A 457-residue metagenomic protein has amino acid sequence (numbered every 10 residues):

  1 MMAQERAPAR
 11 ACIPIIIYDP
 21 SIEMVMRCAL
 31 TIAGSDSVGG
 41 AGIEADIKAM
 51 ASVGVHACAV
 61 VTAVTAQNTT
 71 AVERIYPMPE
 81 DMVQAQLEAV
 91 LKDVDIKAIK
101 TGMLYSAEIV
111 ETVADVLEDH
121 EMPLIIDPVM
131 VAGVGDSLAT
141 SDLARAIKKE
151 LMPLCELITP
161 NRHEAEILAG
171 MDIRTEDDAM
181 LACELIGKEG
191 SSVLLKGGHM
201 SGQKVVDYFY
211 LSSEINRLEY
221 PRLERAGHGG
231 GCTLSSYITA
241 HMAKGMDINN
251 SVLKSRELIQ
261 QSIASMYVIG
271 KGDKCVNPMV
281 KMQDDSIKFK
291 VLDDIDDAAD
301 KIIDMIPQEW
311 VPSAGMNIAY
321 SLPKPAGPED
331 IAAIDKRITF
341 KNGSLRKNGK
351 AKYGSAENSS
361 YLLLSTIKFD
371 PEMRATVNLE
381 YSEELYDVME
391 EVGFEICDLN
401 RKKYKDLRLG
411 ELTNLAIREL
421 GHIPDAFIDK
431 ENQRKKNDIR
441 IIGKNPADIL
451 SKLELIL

Functional and structural regions predicted by a protein language model:
V25-T31, I43-V134, P278-M282: Conserved N-terminal subdomain of the carbohydrate kinase-like
I32-V38, N216-H228: Short pre-catalytic strand/loop immediately N-terminal to key active-site residues, enriched for Gly-Thr
E44-A49, E166-I167, G227-I248: Short, small-residue alpha-helix embedded
P77, N250-S321: Charged C-terminal helix
S141-I215: Conserved phosphate/ATP/ADP-binding segment of small-molecule kinases
K288-E391: Extended, low-hydrophobicity segments enriched in charged/polar residues
N378-A426: Surface-exposed, low-hydrophobicity interaction/linker segments
L420-I456: C-terminal binding/interaction regions
